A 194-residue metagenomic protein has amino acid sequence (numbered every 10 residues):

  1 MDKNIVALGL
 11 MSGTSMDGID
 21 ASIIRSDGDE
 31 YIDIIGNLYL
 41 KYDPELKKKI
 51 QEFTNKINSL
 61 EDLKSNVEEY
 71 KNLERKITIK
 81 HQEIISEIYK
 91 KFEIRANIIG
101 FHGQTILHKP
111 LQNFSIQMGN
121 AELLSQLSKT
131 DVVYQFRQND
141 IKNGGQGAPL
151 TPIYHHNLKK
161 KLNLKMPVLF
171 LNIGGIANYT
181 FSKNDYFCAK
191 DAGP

Functional and structural regions predicted by a protein language model:
M1-P194: Short acidic/glycine-rich loops and adjacent helix/strand connectors that line catalytic pockets where negatively
